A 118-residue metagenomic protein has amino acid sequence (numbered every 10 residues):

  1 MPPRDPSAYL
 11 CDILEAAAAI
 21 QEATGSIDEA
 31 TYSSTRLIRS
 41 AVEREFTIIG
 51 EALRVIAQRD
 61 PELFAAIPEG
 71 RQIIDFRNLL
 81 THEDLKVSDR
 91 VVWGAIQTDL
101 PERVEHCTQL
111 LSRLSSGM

Functional and structural regions predicted by a protein language model:
M1-M118: Solvent-exposed interaction patches of small proteins and small membrane subunits
